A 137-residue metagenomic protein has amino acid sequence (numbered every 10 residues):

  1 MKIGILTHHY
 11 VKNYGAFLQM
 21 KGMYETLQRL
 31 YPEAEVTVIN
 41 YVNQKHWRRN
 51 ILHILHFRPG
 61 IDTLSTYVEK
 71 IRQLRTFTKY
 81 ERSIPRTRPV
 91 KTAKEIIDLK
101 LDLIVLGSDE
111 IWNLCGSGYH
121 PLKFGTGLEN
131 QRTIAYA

Functional and structural regions predicted by a protein language model:
M1-K2: Short, Lys/Arg-enriched, disordered terminal segments
I5-Y14, L18-A137: Aromatic- and Gly/Pro-rich donor/ligand-binding loops that form nucleotide- or phosphate-bearing donor binding pockets
